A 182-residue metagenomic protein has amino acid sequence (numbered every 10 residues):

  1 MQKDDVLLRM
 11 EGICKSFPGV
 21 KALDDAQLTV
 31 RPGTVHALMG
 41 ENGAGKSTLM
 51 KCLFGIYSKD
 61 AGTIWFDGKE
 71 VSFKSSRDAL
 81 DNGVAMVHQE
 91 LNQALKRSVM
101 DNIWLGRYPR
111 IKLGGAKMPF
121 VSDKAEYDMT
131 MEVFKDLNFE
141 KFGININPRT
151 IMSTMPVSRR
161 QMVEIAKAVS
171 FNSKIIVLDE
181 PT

Functional and structural regions predicted by a protein language model:
M1-T182: Glycine-rich phosphate-binding loops of nucleotide-dependent enzymes
